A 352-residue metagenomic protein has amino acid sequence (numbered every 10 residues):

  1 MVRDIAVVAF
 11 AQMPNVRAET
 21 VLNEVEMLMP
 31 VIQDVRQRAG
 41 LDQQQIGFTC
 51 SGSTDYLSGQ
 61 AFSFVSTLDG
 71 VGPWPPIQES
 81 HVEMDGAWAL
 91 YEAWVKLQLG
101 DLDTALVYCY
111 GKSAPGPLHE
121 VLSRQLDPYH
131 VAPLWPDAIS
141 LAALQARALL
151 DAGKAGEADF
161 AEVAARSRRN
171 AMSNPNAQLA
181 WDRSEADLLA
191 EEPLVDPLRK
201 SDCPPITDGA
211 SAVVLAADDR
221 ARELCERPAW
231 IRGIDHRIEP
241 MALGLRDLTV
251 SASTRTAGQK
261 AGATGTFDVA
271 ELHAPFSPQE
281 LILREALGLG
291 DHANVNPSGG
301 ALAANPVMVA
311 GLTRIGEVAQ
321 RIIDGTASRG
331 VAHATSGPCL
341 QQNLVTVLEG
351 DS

Functional and structural regions predicted by a protein language model:
M1-R17: N-terminal amphipathic/basic leader segments beginning at the initiator methionine
V2-A6, V21-V25, M29-P30, R36 (+3 more regions): Claisen-condensing/thiolase-fold acyl-transfer catalytic domains that form or cleave C-C bonds in fatty acid
D34-D42: Signal peptide-proximal N-terminal region of secreted/periplasmic/extracellular or secretory-lumen proteins
D42-F48, A158-D159, G265-D268, D291-A293: Short acidic capping loops at alpha-helix termini that bridge into adjacent secondary structure
A105-G153: Flexible glycine-/small-residue-enriched beta->alpha junction loops that bind anionic phosphate/pyrophosphate groups
S113-P117, R168-N174, C339-L340: Short, well-ordered, mixed-charge alpha-helical segments that flank or form enzyme active sites
P136-S184: N-terminal leader/propeptide and maturation segments of large enzyme subunits in energy/redox metabolism and hydrolases
L179-R183, A190, K200: Ligand-binding pockets and gating/stacking loops
